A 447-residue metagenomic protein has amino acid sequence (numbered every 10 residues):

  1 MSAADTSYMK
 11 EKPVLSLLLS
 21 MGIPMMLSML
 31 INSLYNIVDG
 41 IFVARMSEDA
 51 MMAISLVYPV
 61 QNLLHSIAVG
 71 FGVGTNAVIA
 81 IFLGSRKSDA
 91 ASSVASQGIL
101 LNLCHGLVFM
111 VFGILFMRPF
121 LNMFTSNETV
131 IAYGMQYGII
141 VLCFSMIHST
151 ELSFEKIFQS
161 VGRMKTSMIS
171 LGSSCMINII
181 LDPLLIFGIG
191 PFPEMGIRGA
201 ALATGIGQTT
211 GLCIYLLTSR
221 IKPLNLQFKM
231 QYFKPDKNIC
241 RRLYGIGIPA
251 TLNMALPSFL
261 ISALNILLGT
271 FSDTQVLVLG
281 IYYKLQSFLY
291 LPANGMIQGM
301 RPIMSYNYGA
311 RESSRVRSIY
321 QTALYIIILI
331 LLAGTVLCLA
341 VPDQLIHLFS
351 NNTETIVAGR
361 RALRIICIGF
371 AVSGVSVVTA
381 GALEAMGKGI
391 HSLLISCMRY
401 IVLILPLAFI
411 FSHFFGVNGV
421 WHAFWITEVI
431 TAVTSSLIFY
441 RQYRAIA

Functional and structural regions predicted by a protein language model:
M1-G22, I79-M146, F192-I248, M304-G369 (+1 more regions): Short alpha-helical transmembrane segments in multi-pass integral membrane proteins
M9-I41, R45-M46, P59-G74, V78 (+6 more regions): N-terminal transmembrane alpha-helices
S20-D39, I140, S174, G207-G211 (+4 more regions): Transmembrane helical elements of multi-pass membrane transporters/channels
L30, L34-M52, L121-E128, L184-M195 (+4 more regions): Helix-terminus/linker motif at the lipid-water interface of multi-pass membrane proteins
V43-N62, E128-Y133, I197-R198, I239-I246 (+5 more regions): Interfacial/gating helices of multi-pass transporter permease domains
M51-V111, H148-G162, T166-S167, N265 (+2 more regions): Small-residue-rich hydrophobic transmembrane alpha-helices
L63-S66, N178-P183, L212-L216, F288-L291 (+3 more regions): Hydrophobic transmembrane alpha-helices of multi-pass small-molecule transporters
G72, N76, V141-Q159, S167-C175 (+5 more regions): Short runs within selected transmembrane alpha-helices of multi-pass transporters and secretion channels
